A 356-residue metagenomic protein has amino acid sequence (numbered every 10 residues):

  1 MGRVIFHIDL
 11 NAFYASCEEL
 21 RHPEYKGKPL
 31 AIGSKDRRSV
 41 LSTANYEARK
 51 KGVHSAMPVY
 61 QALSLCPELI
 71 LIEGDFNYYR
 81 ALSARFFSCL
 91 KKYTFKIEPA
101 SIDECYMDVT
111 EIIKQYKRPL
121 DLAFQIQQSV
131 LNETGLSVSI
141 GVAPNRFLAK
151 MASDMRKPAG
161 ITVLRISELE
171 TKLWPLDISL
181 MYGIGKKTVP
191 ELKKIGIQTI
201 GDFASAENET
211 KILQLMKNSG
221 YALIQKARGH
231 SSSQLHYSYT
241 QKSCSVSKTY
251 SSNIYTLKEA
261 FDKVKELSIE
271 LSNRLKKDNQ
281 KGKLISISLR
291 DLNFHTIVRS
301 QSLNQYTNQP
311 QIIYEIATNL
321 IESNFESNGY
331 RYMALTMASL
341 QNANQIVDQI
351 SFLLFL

Functional and structural regions predicted by a protein language model:
M1-Q214, G220-Y221, A343-Q345, S351-L356: Gly/Gly-Pro- and Ser/Thr-rich, intrinsically disordered tail segments characteristic of DNA damage-repair and tolerance
H7, L180, T188-Y332, S339-F355: DNA-contacting surface of Y-family translesion DNA polymerases
E104, Y332-A334: Extracellular/lumenal ectodomain signal focusing on beta-strand-rich modules and carbohydrate-recognition contexts
